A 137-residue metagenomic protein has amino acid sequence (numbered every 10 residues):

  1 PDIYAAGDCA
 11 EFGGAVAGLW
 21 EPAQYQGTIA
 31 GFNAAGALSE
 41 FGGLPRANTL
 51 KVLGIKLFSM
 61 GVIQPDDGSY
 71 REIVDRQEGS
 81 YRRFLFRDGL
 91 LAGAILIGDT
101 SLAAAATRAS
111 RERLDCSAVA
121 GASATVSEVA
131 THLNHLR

Functional and structural regions predicted by a protein language model:
P1: Rossmann-fold NAD(P)-binding glycine/threonine-rich loop
A5, C9-L102: Mid-to-C-terminal Rossmann-like scaffold of FAD/NAD(P)H-dependent oxidoreductases
A6, G27, S110, G121-T125 (+1 more regions): Intrinsic disorder/low-complexity segments
A10-E11, I97, A104-R108, S127-L133: A general structural signal for short secondary-structure boundary/capping elements
G36-E40, E112-S117, V126: Short loop/turn hinge sites at secondary-structure boundaries
N48, C116-R137: Cysteine/selenocysteine-centered motifs that mediate thiol-based redox chemistry or coordinate metal-sulfur cofactors
T100-V119: A short, polar/charged loop-to-alpha-helix boundary motif
